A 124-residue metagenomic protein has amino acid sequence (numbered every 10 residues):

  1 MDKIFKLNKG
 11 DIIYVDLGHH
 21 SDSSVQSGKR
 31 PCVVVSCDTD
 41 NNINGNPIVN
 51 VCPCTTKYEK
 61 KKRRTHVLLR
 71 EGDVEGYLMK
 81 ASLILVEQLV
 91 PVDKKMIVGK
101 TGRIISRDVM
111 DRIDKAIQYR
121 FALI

Functional and structural regions predicted by a protein language model:
D2-K6, S23: Short, surface-exposed secondary-structure edge patches
F5, G72-I124: C-terminal terminal-subdomain/extension
S21-K29, V33-G72: Compact nucleic-acid interaction/catalytic patches
